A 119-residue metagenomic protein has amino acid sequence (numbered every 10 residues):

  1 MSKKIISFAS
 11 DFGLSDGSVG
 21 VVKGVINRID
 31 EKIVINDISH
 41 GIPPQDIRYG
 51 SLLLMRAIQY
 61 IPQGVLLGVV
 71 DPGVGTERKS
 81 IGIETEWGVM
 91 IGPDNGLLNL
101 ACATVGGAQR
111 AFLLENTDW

Functional and structural regions predicted by a protein language model:
M1-G20: A short, flexible N-terminal coil/short beta segment enriched in small residues
K4-I5, G17, I29-I35, G41-G50 (+3 more regions): Active-site histidine-anchored catalytic micro-motif
V22-N27: Short catalytic helix/loop segments, enriched in acidic residues and glycine and frequently bearing histidine
